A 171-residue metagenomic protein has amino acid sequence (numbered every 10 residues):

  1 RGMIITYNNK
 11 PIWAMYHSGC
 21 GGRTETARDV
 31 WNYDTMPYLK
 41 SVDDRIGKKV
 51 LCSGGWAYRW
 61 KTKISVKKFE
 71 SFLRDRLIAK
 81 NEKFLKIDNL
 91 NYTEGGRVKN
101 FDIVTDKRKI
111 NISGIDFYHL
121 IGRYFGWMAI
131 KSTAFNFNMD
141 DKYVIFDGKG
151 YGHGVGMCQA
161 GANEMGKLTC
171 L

Functional and structural regions predicted by a protein language model:
R1-L171: Conserved, single-site charged/polar hotspot
